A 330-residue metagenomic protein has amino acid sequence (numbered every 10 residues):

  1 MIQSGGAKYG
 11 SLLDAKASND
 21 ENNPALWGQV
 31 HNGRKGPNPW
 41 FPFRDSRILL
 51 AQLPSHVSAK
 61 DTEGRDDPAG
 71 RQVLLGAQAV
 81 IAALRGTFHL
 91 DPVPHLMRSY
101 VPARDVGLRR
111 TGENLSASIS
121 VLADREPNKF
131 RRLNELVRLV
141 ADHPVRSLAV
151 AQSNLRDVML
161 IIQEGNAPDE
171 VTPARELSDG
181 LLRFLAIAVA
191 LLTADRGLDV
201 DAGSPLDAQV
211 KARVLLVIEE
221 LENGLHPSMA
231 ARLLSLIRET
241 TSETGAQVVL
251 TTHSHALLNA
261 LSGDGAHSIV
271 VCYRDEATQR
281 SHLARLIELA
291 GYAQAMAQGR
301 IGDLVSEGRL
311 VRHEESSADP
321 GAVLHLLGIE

Functional and structural regions predicted by a protein language model:
M1-L139, H143: Electropositive, glycine-dotted interaction segments that contact anionic polymers or phosphate-rich ligands
R65, A174, Q209, V323-L324: Phosphate/dinucleotide-binding and metal-coordinating scaffold of catalytic cores in nucleotide-dependent enzymes
F88, R156-L160, S268: Short beta-strand micro-motifs in enzyme catalytic cores
F88-D91, A149, V270: Residues embedded in well-ordered beta-strands within globular domains across many folds
R104-D105, I162-Q163, R285-A290: Short, surface-exposed amphipathic charged segments that create phosphate/polyanion-binding patches used for binding
N114, R131, R138-D142, R146-S228: Conserved ABC ATPase signature
V140, A231-E330: C-terminal lobe/lid and adjacent interdomain/linker elements of RecA-like ASCE P-loop ATPase modules
